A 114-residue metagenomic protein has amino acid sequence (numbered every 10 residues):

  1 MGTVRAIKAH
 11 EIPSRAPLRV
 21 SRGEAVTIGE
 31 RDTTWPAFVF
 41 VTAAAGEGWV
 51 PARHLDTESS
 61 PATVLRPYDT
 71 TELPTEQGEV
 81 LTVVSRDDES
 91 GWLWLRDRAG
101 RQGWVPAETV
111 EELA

Functional and structural regions predicted by a protein language model:
M1-A114: Src homology 3 (SH3)-mediated interaction modules
